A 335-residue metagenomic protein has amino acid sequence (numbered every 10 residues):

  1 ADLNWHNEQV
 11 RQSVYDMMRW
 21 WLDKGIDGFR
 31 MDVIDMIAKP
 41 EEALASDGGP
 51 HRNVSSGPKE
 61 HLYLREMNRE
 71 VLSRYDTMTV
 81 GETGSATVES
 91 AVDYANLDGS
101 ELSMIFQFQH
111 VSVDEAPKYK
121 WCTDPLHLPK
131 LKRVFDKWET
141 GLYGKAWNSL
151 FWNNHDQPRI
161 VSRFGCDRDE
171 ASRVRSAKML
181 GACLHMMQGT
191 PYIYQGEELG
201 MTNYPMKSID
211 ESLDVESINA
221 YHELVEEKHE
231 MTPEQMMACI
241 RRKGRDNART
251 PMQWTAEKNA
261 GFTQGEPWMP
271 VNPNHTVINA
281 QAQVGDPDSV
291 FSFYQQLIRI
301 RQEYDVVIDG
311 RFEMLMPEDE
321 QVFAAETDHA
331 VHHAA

Functional and structural regions predicted by a protein language model:
A1-A335: Active-site and adjacent substrate-binding regions of carbohydrate-active enzymes
